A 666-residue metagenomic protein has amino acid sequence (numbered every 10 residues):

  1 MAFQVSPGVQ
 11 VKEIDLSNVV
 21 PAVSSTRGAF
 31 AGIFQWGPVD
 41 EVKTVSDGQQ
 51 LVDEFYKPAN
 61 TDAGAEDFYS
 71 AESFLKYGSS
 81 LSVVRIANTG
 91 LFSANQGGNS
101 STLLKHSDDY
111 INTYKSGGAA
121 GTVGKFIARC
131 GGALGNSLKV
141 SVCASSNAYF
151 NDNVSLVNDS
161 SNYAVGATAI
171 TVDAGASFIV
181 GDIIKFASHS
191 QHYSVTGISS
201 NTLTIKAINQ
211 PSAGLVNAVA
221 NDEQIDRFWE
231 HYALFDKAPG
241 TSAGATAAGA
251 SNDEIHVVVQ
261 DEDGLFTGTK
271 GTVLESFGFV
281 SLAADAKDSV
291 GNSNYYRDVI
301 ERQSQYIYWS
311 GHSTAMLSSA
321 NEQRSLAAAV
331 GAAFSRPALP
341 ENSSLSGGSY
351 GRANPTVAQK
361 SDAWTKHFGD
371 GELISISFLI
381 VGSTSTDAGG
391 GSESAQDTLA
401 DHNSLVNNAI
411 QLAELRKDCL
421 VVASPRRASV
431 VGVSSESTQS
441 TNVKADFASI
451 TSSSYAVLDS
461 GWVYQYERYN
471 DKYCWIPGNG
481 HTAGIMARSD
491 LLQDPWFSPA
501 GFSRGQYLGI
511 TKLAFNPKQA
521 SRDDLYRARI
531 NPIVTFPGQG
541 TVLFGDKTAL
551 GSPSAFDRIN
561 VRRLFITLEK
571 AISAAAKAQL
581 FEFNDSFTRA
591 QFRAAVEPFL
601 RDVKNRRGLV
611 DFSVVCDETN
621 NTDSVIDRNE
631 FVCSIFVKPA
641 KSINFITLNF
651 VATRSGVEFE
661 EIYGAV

Functional and structural regions predicted by a protein language model:
M1-K105, D109, T113, A120 (+7 more regions): Structured, hydrophobic secondary-structure cores that serve as assembly/anchoring elements
P7, E13, A59, Q96-I111 (+4 more regions): Charged, amphipathic alpha-helical segments
Y114-F126, A133-Q224: Autoprocessing Asn-cyclization modules and mimics
G135, S190-Y193, L265-E275: Surface-exposed loop/edge segments in extracytoplasmic proteins
L215-W229, G249, H256: Surface-exposed interaction regions enriched in Ser/Thr/Asp/Glu that occur as long low-complexity tracts or repetitive
T241-A247, T365-F368: Catalytic micro-motifs at enzyme active sites that drive phosphoryl/nucleotidyl and oxygen chemistry
K270-S310: E2/UBC-UEV (E2-variant) core
